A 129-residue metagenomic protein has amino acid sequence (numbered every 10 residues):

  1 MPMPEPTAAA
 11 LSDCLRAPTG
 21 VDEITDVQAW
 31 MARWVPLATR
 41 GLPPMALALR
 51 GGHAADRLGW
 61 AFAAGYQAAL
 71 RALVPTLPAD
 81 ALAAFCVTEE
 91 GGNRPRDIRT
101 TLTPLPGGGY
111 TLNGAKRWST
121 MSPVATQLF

Functional and structural regions predicted by a protein language model:
M1, P106-G109, L128-F129: Polar low-complexity intrinsically disordered regions
M1-D13: Polybasic, low-complexity association/targeting segments
S12-T120: Glycine-rich flavin
W118-F129: A short core secondary-structure module
